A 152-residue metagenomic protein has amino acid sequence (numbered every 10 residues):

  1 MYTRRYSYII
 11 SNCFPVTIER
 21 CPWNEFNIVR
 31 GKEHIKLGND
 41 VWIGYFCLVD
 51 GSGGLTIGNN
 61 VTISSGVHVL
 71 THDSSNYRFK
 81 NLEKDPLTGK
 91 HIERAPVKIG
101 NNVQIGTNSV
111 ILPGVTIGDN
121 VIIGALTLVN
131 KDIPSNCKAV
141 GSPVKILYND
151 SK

Functional and structural regions predicted by a protein language model:
M1-K36, D40: Extended, small-residue-rich solenoid/repeat segments and analogous flexible loops that form exposed scaffolds
Y2, P22, N27, N81 (+1 more regions): Short, highly charged low-complexity linear segments
C13-P15, N108, L126, G141: Low-complexity, intrinsically disordered short peptide segments enriched in small/polar/basic residues
E25-K36, W42-V115, S142-P143, N149-S151: Flexible, glycine/small-residue-enriched loop-and-beta-strand segment within the central core of proteins
N39, N59, N101, D119-N120 (+2 more regions): Short acidic capping loops at alpha-helix termini that bridge into adjacent secondary structure
S65, A125, S135: Residues that flank catalytic or metal-binding motifs in active/ligand-binding sites
G106-V121, T127-K131: Beta-rich strand-turn-strand
S135-C137, G141-P143: Acidic, glycine-centered active-site loop in nucleotide-sugar glycosyltransferases
